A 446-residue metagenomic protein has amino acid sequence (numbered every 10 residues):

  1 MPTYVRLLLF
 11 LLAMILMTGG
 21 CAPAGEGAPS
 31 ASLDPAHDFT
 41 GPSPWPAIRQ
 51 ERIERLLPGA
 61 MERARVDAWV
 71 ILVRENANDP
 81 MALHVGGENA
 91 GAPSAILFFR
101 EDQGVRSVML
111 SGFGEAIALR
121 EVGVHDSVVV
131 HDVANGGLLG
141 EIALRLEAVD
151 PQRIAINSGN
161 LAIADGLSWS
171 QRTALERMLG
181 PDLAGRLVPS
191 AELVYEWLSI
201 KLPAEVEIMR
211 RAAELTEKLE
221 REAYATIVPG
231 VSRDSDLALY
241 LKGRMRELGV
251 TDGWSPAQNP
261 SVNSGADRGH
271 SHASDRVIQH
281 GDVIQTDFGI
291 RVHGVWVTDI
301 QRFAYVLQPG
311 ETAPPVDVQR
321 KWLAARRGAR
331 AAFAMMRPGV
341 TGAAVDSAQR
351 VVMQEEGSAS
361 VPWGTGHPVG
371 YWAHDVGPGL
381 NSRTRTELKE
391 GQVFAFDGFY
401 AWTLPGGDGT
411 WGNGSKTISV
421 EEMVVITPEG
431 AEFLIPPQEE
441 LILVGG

Functional and structural regions predicted by a protein language model:
M1-L9: Bacterial N-terminal signal peptides that target proteins for export
L8-G19: Bacterial N-terminal signal peptides
A24-G446: Active-site neighborhoods and metal-handling regions in enzymes and metal-associated proteins
